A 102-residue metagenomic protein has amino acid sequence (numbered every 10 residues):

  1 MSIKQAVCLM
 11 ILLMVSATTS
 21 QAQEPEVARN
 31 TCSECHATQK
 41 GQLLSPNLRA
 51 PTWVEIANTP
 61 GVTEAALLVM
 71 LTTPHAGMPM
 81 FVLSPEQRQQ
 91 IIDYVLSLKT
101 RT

Functional and structural regions predicted by a protein language model:
M1-C8: Bacterial N-terminal signal peptides that target proteins for export
C8-S16: Bacterial N-terminal signal peptides
Q21-Q39: Sequence/structural segment immediately N-terminal to covalent heme-attachment motifs in c-type and related
K40-L68: Gly/Gly-Pro-rich "capping" loops immediately C-terminal to redox-active cysteine motifs in periplasmic/lumenal
T59-P79, L83: Short Fe-S-cluster ligation motifs
H75, V82-T102: C-terminal capping alpha-helices of c-type cytochrome domains
